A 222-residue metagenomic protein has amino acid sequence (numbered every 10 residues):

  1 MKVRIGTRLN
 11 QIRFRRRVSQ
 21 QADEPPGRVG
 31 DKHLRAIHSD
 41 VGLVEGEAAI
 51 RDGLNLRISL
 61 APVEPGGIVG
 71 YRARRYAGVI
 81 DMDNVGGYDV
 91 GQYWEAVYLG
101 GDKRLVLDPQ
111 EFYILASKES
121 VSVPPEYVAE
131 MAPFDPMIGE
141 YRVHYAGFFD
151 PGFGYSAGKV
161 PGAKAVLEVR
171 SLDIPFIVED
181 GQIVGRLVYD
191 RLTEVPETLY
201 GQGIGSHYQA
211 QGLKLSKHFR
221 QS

Functional and structural regions predicted by a protein language model:
M1-S222: DUTPase catalytic domain/fold
